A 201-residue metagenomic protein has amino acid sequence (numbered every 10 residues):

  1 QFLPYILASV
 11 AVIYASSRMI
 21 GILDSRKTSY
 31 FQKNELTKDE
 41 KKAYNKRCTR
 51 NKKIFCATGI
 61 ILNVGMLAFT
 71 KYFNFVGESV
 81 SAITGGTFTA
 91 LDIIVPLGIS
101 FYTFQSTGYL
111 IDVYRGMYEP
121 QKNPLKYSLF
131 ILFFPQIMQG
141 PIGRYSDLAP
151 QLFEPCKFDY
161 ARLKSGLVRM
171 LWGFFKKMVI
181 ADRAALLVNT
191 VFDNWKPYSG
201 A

Functional and structural regions predicted by a protein language model:
Q1-A201: Membrane-embedded transmembrane alpha-helical bundles that form the catalytic cores of multi-pass lipid-modifying
